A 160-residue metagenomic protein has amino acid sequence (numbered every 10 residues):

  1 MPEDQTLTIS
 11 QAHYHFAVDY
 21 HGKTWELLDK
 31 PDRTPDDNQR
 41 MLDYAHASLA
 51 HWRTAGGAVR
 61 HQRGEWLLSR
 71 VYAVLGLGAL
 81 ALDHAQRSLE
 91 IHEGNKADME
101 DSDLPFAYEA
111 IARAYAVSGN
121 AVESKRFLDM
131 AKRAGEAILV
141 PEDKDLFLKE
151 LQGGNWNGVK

Functional and structural regions predicted by a protein language model:
T6, W25-E26, H46-R53, Q86-K96 (+1 more regions): Amphipathic alpha-helical segments of tetratricopeptide repeats
I9, F16, R40-M41, H61 (+1 more regions): Residues that mark the junctions of alpha-helical repeat units in TPR/alpha-solenoid scaffolds
H13, Y20, L27, Y44 (+3 more regions): TPR repeat positional signature
G22, L67, D103, A110 (+2 more regions): "A position-specific structural signal for the A-helix of alpha-solenoid helical repeats
